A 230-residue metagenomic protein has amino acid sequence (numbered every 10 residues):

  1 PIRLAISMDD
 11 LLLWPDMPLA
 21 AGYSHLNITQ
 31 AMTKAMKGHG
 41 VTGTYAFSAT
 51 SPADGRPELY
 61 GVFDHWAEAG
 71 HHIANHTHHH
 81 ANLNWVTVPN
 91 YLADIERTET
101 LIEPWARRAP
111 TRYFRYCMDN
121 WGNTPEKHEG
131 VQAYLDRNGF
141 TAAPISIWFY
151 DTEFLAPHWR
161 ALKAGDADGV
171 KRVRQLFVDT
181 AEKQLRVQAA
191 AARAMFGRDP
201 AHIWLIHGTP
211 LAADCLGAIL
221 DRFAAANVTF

Functional and structural regions predicted by a protein language model:
P1-T124, W204-L205, R222, T229: Active-site beta->alpha N-cap acidic-glycine motif
P18, A81-P104, T124-N138, S146-R198 (+1 more regions): Alpha-helical scaffold elements lining the catalytic groove of polysaccharide deacetylases
L26, Q30, E96, E129 (+1 more regions): A structural signal for well-ordered alpha-helical segments within the folded catalytic domains of diverse enzymes
K37-G43, A143-P144, F196-R198, I206-F230: C-terminal domain-boundary segment and adjacent tail
P52, D119-G122, W148-T152, L211: Short, catalytically relevant binding-site loops at active-site mouths
V62, G130-V131, A218-I219: A short acidic, amphipathic alpha-helical/loop segment
A69-I73, D136-T141: Glycine-enriched alpha-helix->loop->beta-strand junction motifs that scaffold or abut catalytic
